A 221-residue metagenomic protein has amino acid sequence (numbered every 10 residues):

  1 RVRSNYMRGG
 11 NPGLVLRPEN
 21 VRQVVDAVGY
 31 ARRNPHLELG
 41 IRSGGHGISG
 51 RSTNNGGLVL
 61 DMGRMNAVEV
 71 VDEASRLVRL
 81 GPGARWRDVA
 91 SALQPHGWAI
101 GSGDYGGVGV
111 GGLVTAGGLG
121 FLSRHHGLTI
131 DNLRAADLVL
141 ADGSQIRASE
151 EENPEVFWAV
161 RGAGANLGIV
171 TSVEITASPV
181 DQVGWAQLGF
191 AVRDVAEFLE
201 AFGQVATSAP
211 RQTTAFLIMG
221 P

Functional and structural regions predicted by a protein language model:
V2-N66, A74, L80-P82: Glycine-rich N-terminal segment of FAD-binding domains in flavoprotein oxidoreductases, spanning the beta-loop-helix
N5-G9, S49-L58, L93, A99 (+1 more regions): Short glycine/serine-rich loop/turn segments
G10-P12, N34-L37, N54-G57, M65-N66 (+7 more regions): Short coil/turn connectors at secondary-structure junctions
R17, L39-S43, L60, V70-V71 (+5 more regions): General beta-strand structural signal in soluble alpha/beta enzymes
R17, S49-N66, L122-A141, I169-S172: Structural signature of FAD isoalloxazine-binding scaffolds in flavoprotein oxidoreductases
N20, R76-L77, A84-S91, G107-V110: Short, structural beta-strand-to-alpha-helix junction motif
A27, V89-P95: Short active-site loop/helix that positions an aromatic residue
A99, A136-P221: C-terminal cap/substrate-recognition region of VAO/PCMH-type FAD-linked oxidoreductases
